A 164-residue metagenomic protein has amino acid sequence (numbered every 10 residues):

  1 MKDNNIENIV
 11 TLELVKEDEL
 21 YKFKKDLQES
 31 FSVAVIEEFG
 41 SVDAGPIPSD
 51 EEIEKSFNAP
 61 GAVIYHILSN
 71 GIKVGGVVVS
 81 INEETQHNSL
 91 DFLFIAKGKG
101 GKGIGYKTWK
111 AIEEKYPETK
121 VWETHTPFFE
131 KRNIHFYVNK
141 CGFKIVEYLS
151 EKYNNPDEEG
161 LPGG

Functional and structural regions predicted by a protein language model:
V10-K25: A short beta-loop-alpha structural element at the N-terminal edge of CoA-dependent acyl/N-acetyltransferase catalytic
F31-I53: Conserved GNAT-fold acetyl-CoA-binding loop/helix
P48-H66, G75: A short helix-loop-beta-strand connector motif used in the catalytic cores of GNAT acetyltransferases and, in some
I64-H66, I72-I81, S89, F94: Conserved beta-strand in the GNAT
L93-G100, T126-F128: A short, internal acetyl-CoA/4′-phosphopantetheine-binding micro-motif in the GNAT/acyltransferase core
I95, G101-E114, N139: Conserved acetyl-CoA-binding loop-helix of GNAT-fold acetyltransferases
E114-F128: Conserved GNAT acetyl-CoA-binding A-motif
H125-P127, N139-G163: Conserved catalytic-core motifs of GNAT/GCN5-like acyltransferases
